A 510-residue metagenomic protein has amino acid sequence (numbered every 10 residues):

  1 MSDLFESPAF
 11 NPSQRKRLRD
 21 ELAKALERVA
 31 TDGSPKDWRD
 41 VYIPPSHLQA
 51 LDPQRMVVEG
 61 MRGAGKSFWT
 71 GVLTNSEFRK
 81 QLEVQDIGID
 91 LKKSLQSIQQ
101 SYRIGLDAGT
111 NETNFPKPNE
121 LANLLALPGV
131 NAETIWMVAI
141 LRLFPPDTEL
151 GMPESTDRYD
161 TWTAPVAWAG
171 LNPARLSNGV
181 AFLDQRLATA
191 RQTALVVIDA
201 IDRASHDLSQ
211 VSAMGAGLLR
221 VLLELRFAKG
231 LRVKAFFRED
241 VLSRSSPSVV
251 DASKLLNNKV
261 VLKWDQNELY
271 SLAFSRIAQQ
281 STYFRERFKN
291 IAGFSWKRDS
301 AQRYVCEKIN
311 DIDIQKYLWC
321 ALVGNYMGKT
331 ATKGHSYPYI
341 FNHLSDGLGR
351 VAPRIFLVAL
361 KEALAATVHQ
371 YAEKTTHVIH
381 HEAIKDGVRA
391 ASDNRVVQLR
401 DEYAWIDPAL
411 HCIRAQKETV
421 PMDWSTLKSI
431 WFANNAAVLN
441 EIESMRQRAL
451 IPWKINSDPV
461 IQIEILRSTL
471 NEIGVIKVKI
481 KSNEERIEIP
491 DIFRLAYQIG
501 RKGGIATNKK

Functional and structural regions predicted by a protein language model:
S2, R203-K333: The catalytic "switch" region of P-loop NTPases
S2-Q14, I314-K510: C-terminal leucine-rich, beta-strand-based interaction scaffolds used for sensing/assembly
A9-H47: N-terminal pre-Walker A segment at the start of P-loop NTPase domains
A9-R15, D52-L195, A204-S209, Y403 (+3 more regions): P-loop NTPase nucleotide-binding core
P35-R55, R175-G179, G215-G217, S253-L255 (+2 more regions): Short linear interaction motifs
K66-G71, K234-E239, Y270, A352-L364: Short, hydrophobic, well-ordered secondary-structure elements
T134-L141, Y270-F274, K428: An amphipathic alpha-helix signature
D199-A200: Walker B catalytic acidic pair
